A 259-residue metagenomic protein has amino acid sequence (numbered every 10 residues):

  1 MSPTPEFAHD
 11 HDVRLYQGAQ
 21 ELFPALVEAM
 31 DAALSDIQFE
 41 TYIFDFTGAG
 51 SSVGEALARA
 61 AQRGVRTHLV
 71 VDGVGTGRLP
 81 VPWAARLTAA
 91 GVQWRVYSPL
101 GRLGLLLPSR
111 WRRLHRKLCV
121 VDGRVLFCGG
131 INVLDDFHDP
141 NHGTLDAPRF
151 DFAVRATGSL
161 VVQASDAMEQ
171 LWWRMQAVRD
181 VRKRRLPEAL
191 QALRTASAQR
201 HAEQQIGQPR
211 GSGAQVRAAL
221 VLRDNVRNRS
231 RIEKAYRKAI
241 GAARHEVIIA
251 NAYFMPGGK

Functional and structural regions predicted by a protein language model:
M1-K259: Charged, low-complexity intrinsically disordered terminal segments
